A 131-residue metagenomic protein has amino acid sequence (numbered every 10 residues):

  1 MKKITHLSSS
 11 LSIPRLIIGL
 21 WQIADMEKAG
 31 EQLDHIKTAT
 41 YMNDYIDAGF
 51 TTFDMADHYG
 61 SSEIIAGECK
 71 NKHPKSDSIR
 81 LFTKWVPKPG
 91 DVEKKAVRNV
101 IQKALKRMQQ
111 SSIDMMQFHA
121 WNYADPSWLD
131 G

Functional and structural regions predicted by a protein language model:
M1-I79: N-terminal binding-site loop/beta-alpha segment at the start of enzyme catalytic domains that lines or forms
I18, M55, T83, M115-F118: Conserved beta-strand positions
Q22-I23, G60, V86-K88, Y123: Short, solvent-exposed loop/turn segments at secondary-structure junctions
E27, M55, V86, E93 (+1 more regions): Generic anion/oxyanion-binding catalytic loop in active/binding sites
N43, D91-G131: Glycine/proline-rich, positively charged, aromatic-decorated active-site loop/lid region on the catalytic face
I46-T52, W85-V86, S111-M116: Short C-terminal domain-edge/linker segments immediately following a structured domain
I65-C69, K84, A96-K103: Generic beta-strand or strand-like secondary-structure segments
H73-E93, H119-N122: Structural motif corresponding to the early beta-alpha repeats
